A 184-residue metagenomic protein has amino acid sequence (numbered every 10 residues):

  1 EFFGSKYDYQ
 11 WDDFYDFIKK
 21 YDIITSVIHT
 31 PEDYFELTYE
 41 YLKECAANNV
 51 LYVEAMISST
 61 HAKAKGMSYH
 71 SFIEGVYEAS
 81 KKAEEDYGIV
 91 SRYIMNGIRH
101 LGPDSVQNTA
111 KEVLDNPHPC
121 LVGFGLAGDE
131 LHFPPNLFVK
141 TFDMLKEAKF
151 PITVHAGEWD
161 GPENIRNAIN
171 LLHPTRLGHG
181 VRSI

Functional and structural regions predicted by a protein language model:
E1-F150, W159-N164, I169-R176, R182-I184: Metal-cofactor-binding active-site regions of metalloenzymes
H155: Active-site glycine-centered loops adjacent to acidic/histidine catalytic or metal-binding residues that shape
